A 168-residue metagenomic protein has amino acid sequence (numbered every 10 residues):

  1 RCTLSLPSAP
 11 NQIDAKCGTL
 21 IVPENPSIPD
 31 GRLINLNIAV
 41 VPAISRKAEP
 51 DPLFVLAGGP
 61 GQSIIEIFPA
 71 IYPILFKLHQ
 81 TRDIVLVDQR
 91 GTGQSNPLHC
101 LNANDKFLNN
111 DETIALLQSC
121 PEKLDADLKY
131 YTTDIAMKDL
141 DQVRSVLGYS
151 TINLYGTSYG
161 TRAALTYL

Functional and structural regions predicted by a protein language model:
R1-L168: Gly/Pro-rich cap/lid or specificity-loop segments adjacent to the active site
